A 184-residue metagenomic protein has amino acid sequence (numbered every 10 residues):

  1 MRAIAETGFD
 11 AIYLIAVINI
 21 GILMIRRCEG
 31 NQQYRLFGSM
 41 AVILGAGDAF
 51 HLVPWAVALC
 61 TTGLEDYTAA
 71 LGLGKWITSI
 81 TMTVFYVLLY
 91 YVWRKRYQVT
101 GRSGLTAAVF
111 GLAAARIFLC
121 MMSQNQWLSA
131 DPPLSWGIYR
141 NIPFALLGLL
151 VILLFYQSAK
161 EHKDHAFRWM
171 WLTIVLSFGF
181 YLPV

Functional and structural regions predicted by a protein language model:
M1-N19, G137-P143: Hydrophobic transmembrane alpha-helical segments in integral membrane proteins
G8, W76-I80, I142, L146: Hydrophobic alpha-helical transmembrane segments of multi-pass membrane proteins
I12, M24-C28, Y34, R96 (+3 more regions): Anionic, Ser/Thr-rich low-complexity intrinsically disordered regions
N19-R27, F50-A107, F118-N125, L153-S158: Internal transmembrane alpha-helix with an interfacial aromatic "cap," most often the third helix
Q32-G45: Loop-to-helix transition at the N-terminal end of transmembrane alpha-helices
L44-G47, A115, F144-L153, F167-V184: Hydrophobic alpha-helical membrane segments
R102-A108, P133-Y139, F155-L176: Membrane-helix boundary/juxtamembrane motif in polytopic membrane proteins
W127-L153: Extracellular-loop-to-transmembrane junctions of the mid-late helices
